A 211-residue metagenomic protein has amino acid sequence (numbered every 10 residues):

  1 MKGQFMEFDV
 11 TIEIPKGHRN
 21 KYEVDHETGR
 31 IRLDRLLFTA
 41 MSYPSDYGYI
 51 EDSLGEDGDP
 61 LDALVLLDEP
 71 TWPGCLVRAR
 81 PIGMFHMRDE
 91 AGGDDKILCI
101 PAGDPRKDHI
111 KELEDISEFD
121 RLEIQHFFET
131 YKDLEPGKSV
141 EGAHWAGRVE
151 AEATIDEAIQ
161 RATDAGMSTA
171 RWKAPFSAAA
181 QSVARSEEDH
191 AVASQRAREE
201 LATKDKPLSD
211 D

Functional and structural regions predicted by a protein language model:
M1-D211: Hydrophobic N-terminal alpha-helices or hydrophobic patches in metabolic proteins across all domains of life
